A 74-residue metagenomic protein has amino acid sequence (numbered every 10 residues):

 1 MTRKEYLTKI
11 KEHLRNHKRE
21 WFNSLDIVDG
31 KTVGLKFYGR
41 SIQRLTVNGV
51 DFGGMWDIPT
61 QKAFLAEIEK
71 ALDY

Functional and structural regions predicted by a protein language model:
T2-D26: Negatively charged, low-complexity tracts enriched in Asp/Glu with abundant Ser/Thr
E5, E12, K36-F37, D51 (+1 more regions): Intrinsically disordered, low-complexity N-terminal regions enriched in serine/proline/glycine with scattered basic
L7, K11-R15, K62-L65, E69-L72: Residue-level detector of alpha-helical secondary structure
K18, T32, Y74: Functionally constrained cores in energy, signaling, and assembly domains
W21-L65: Acidic, low-complexity, intrinsically disordered interaction modules
